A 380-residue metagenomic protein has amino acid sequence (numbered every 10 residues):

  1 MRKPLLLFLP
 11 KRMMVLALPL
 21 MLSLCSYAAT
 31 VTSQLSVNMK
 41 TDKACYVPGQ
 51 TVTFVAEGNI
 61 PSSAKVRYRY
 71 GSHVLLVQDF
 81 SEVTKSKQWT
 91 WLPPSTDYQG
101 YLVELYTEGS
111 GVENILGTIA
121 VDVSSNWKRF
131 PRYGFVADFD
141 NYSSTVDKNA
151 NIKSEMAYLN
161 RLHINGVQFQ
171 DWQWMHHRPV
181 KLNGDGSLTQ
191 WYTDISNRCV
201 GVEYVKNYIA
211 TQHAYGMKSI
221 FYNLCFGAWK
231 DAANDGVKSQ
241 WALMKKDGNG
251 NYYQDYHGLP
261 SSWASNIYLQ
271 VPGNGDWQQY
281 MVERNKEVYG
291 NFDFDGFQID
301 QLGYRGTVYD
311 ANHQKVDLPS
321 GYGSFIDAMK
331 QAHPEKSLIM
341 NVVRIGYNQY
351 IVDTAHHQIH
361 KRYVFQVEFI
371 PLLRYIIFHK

Functional and structural regions predicted by a protein language model:
V15-C25: Bacterial N-terminal signal peptides
A29-V52: Short, compositionally biased P/S/T/A/G/V-rich stretches that sit at domain boundaries
V52-N59: Aromatic/hydrophobic beta-strand junction motif of beta-rich domains
L75-R129: Extended acidic/polar, glycine-enriched regions that form or flank non-catalytic beta-rich accessory modules
L116-M175: An acidic-aromatic substrate-binding cleft motif
S125-P131, A137-N149, F221-F292: Active-site-adjacent "subsite" loops/lids of carbohydrate-active enzymes
Q173-V205, A233-P272, G303-S320: Aromatic- and acidic-residue-enriched carbohydrate-binding clefts of CAZyme catalytic domains
G273-Q366: Active-site neighborhood of glycoside hydrolase catalytic domains
